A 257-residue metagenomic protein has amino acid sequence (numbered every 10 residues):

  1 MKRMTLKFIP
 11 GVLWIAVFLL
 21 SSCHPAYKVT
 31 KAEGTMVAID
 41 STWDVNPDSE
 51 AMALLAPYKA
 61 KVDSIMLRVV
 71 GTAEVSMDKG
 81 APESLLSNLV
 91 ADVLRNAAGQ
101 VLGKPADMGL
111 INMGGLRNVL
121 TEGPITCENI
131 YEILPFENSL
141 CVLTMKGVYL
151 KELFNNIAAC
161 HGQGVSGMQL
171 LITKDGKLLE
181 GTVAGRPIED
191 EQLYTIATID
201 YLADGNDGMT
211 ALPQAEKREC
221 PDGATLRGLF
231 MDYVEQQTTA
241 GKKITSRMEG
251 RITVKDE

Functional and structural regions predicted by a protein language model:
K2-V12: Bacterial N-terminal signal peptides that target proteins for export
L19-S22: C-terminal motif of bacterial Sec signal peptides marking the signal peptidase cleavage site
P25-D40, L89-A91, R95-G99, G103-G109 (+1 more regions): Feature captures C-terminal
W43-V69: Post-signal-peptide N-terminal segment of Sec-exported extracytoplasmic proteins
S64-A81, M209-A215: Acidic/histidine-rich, surface-exposed loop or edge segments in extracytoplasmic proteins
K79, E83, S87-A91: An accessory alpha-helical subdomain
